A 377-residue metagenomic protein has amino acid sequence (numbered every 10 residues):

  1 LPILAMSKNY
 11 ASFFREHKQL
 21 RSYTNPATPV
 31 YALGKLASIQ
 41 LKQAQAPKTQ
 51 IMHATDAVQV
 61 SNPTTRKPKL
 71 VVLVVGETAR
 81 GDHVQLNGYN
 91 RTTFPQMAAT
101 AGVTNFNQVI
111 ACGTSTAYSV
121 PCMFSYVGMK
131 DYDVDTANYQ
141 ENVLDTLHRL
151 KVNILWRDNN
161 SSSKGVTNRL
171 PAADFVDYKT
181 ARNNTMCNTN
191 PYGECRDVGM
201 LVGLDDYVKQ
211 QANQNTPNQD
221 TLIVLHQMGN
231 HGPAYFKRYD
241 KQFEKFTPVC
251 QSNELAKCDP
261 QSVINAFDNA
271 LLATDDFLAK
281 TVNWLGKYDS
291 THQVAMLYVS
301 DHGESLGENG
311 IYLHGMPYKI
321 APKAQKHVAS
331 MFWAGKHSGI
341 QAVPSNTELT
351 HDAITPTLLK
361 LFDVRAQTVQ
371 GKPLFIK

Functional and structural regions predicted by a protein language model:
P2-L73, T78-Q251, Q325-H327, T350-H351 (+1 more regions): Active-site-proximal alpha/beta segments of enzymes that process anionic O-linked groups
Q19-L20, D131-D133, N188-Y192, P260-D275 (+4 more regions): Active-site rim elements
T28, L36, N62, K287 (+2 more regions): Polar helix-capping/helix-linker motif
V72, A270-H314, L358: Metal-dependent active-site segment of extracytoplasmic phospho-/sulfohydrolases and closely related
G88-T92, T291-Q293, L297-K336: Histidine-centered active-site microenvironments of extracellular/periplasmic hydrolases and transferases
F124, N184-M186, S252-V263, K336-I340: Short glycine/proline-rich turn/loop motifs
S163-V166, M228-K280, Y288, Y312 (+1 more regions): Active-site-proximal cap/lid insertion segments
